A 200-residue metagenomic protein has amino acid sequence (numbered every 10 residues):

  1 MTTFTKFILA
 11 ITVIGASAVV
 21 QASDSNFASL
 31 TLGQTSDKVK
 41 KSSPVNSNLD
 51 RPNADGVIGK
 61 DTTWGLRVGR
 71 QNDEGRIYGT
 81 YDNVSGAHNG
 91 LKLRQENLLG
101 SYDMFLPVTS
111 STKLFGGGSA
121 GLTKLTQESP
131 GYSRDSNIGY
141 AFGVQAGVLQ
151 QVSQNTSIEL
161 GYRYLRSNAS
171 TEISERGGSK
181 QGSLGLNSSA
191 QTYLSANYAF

Functional and structural regions predicted by a protein language model:
M1-F27: Cleavable N-terminal export/targeting peptides
V20-N83, Q191-A199: Short glycine/proline- and aromatic-enriched beta-strand/turn motifs that initiate or cap beta-hairpins
V39-L49, A87-Q95, L125-D135, S170-S179: Outer-membrane beta-barrel translocator domains and adjoining extracellular loop/strand segments of Gram-negative
G56, R134-S136, L184: Residue-level "hotspot" positions that anchor or transmit function at local structural transition points
T62-P130, N137-Y140, Q150, T192-F200: Gram-negative (and chloroplast) outer-membrane scaffold detector with strong preference for beta-barrel transmembrane
S153-F200: Predominantly the C-terminal beta-signal and adjacent terminal strand-loop region of outer-membrane beta-barrel
